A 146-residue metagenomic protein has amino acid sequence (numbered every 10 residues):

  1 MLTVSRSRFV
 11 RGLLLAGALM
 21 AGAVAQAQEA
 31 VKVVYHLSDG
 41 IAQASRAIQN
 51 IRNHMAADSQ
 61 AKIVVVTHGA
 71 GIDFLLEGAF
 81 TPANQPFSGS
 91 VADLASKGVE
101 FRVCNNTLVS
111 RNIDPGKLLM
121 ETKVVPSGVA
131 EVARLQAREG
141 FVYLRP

Functional and structural regions predicted by a protein language model:
M1-T3, M20, V24-Q28: Basic/polar N-terminal segments that are highly enriched at the extreme N-terminus, encompassing both cleavable
L2-L13: Bacterial N-terminal signal peptides that target proteins for export
R11-G22: Bacterial N-terminal signal peptides
Q26-P146: Secreted/extracellular ectodomain signature
